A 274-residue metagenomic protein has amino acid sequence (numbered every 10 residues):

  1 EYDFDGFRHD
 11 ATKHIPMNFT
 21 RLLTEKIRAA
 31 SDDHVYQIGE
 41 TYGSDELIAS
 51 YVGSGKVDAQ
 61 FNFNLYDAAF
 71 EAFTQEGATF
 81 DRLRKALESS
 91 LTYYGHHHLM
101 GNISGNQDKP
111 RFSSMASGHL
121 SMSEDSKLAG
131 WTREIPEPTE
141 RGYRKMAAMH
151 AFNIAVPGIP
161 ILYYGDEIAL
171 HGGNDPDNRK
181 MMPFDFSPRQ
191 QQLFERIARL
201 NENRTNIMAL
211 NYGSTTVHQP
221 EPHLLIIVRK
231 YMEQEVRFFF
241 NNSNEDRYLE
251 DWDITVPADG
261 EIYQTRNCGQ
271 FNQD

Functional and structural regions predicted by a protein language model:
E1, K145-F152: Short, acidic/polar
G6-I103, F152, A169-R199, N203 (+4 more regions): Active-site-proximal helices and loops of the catalytic beta/alpha 8
Q37-G39, P160-Y164, M208-S214: Acidic/polar loop patches that form or flank catalytic/metal-binding clefts of enzymes that bind anionic ligands
H96-T139: Active-site clefts of carbohydrate-active enzymes
H150-N153, P157-H171: Substrate-binding cleft of secreted/luminal carbohydrate-active enzymes
H218-V256: Carbohydrate-binding surface patches
E235, Q264, Q273-D274: C-terminal beta-strand-rich structural cap/linker in extracellular carbohydrate-active enzymes
D253-G269: Solvent-exposed beta-hairpin/edge-strand motifs
